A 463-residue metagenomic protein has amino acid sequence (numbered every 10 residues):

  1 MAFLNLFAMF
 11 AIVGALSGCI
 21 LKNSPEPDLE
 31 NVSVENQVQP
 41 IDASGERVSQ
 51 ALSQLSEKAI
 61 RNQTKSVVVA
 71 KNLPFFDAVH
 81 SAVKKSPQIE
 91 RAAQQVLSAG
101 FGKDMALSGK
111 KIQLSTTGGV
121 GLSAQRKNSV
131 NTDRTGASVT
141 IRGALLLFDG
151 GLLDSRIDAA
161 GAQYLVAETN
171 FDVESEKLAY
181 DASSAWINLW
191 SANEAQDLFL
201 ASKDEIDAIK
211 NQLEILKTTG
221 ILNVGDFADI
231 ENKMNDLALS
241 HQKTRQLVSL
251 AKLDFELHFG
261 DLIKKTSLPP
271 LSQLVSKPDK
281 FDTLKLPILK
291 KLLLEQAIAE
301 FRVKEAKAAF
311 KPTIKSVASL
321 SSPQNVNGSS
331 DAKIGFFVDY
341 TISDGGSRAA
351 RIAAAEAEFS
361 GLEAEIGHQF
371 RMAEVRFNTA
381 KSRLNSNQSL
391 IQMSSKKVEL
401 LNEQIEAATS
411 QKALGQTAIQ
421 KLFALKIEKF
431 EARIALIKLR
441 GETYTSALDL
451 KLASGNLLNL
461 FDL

Functional and structural regions predicted by a protein language model:
M1-S17: Sec-dependent bacterial lipoprotein signal peptides
G18-S44, I263, R433-L463: Acidic, low-complexity, intrinsically disordered peripheral segments
C19-Q113, I221-V224, F259-R302: Bacterial Sec-pathway N-terminal export signals of envelope proteins
I20, E174-K285, A380-R383, N387 (+1 more regions): Periplasmic alpha-helical coiled-coil/stalk elements that build and connect Gram-negative outer-membrane
N62-N72, D104-M105, S115-L146, R156 (+4 more regions): Small/polar, glycine/serine/threonine/aspartate-rich low-complexity segments that form flexible
H80-E90, L97-Q113, R126, I141-A159 (+5 more regions): A glycine-/polar-enriched beta->alpha junction
A93, D158-G161, V224-N235, E356 (+1 more regions): Short, charged, amphipathic alpha-helical segments
D236-D261, E399-N459: Short segments within alpha-helical structural elements
